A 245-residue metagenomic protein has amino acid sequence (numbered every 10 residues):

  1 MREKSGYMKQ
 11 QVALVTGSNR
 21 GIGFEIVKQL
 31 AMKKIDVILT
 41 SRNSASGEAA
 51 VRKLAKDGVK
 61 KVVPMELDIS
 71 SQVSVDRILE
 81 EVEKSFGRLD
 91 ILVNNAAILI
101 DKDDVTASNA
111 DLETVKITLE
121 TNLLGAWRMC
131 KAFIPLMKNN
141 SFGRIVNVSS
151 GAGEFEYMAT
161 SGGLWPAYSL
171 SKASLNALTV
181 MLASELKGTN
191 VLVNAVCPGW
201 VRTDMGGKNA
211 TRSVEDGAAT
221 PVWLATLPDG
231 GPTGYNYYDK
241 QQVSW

Functional and structural regions predicted by a protein language model:
R2-I38: Canonical Rossmann dinucleotide-binding motif of NAD(H)/NADP(H)-dependent dehydrogenases/reductases, specifically
K33-A49: Conserved glycine-rich Rossmann-like NAD(P)H-binding loop of the short-chain dehydrogenase/reductase
S44, E66-R77: The beta1-alpha1 cofactor-binding region of Rossmann-like NAD(H)/NADP(H)-dependent oxidoreductases
V59-K60, E81-N94, I100, D111: A glycine-rich helix->loop->beta "capping" turn within Rossmann-like NAD(P)(H)-dependent oxidoreductase domains
V93, M129-F133, M137, L178-T179 (+1 more regions): Hydrophobic positions on the long internal alpha-helix of Rossmann-like NAD(P)-dependent oxidoreductase domains
I98-K102, T106-L119, K138-K187: Catalytic loop of short-chain dehydrogenase/reductase
A173, G188, A195-V196, G207-W245: C-terminal helical subdomain
